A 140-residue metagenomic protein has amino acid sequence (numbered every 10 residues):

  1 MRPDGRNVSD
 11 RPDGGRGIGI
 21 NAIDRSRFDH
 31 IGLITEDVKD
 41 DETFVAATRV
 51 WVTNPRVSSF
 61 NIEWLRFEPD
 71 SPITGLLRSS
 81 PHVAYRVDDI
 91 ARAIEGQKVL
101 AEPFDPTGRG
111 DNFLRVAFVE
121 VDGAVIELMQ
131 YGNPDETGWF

Functional and structural regions predicted by a protein language model:
P3-P72, K98-F140: Vicinal oxygen chelate
S26, G75-S80: Short glycine-enriched loop/turn motifs at secondary-structure junctions
S79-P106: Mid-chain, well-packed structural core segment of small domains
